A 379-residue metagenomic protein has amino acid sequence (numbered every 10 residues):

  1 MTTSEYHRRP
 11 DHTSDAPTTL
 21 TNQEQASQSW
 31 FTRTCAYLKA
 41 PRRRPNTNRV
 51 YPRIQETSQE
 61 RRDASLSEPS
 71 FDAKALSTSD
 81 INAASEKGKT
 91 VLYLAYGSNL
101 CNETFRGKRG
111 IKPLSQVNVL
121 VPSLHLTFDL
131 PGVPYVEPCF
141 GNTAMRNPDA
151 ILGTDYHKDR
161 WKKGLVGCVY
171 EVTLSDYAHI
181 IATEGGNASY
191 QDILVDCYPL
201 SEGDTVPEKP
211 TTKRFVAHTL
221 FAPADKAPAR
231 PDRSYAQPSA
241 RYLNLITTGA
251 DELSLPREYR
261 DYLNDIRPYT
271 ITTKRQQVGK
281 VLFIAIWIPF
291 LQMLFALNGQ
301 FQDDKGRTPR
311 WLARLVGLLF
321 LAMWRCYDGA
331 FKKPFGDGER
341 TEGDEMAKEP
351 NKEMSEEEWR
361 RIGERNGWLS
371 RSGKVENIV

Functional and structural regions predicted by a protein language model:
T2-V379: Glycine-aromatic micro-motifs
